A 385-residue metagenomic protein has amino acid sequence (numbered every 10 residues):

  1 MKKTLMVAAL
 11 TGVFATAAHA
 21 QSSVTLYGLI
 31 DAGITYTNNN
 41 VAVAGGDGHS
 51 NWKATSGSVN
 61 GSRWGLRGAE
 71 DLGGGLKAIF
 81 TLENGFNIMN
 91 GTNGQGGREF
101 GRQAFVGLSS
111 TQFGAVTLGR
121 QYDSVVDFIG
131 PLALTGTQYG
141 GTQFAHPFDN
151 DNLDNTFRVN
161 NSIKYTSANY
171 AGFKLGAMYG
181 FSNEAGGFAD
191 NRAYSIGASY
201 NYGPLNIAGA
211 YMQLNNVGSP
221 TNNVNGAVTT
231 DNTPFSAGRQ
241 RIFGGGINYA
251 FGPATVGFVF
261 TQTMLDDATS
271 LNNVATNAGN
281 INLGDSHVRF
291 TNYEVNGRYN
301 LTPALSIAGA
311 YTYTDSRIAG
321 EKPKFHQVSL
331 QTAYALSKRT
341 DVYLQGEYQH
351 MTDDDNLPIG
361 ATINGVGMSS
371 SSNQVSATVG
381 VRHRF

Functional and structural regions predicted by a protein language model:
M1-Q21: Gram-negative bacterial Sec-dependent N-terminal signal peptides
A9, V13, G65-R67, F105-L108 (+7 more regions): Outer-membrane beta-barrel architecture
S22-Y36, W52-S182, D190-R192, S199-A210 (+1 more regions): Outer membrane beta-barrel
T25-Y27, K77-I79, A115-T117, K174-G176 (+7 more regions): Residue-level detector of the transmembrane beta-barrel scaffold of outer-membrane proteins
T35-V41, N87-G91, Y179-G186, N191-R192 (+5 more regions): Sequence/structural signature of outer-membrane beta-barrel proteins
G48-S62, E99-R102, F157-N161, D190-Y194 (+4 more regions): Residues that define the transmembrane beta-barrel architecture of outer-membrane proteins
G197-Q327: Detector for outer-membrane/organellar transmembrane beta-barrel domains, recognizing the amphipathic beta-strand
L336, S371-F385: Outer-membrane beta-barrel "beta-signal"
